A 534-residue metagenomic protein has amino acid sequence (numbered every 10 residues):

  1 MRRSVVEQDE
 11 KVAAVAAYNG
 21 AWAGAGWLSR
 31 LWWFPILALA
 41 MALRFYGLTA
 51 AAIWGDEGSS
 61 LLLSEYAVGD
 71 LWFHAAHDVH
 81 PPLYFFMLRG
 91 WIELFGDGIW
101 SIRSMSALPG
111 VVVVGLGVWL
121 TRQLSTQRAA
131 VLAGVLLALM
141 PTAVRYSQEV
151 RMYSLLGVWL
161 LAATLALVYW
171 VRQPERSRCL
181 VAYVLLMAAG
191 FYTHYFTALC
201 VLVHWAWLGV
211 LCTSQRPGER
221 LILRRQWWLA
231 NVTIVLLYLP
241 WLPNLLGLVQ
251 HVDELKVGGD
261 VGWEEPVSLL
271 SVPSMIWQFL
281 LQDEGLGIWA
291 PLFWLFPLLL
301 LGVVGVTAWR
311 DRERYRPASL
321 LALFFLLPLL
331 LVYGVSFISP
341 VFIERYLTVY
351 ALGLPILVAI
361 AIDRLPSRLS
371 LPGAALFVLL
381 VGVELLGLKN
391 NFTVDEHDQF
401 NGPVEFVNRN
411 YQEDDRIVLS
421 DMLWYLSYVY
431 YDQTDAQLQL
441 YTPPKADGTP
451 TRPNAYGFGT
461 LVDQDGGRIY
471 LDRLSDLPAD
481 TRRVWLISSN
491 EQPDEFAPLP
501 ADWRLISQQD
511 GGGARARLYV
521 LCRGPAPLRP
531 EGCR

Functional and structural regions predicted by a protein language model:
R2-D9: N-terminal intrinsically disordered, acidic low-complexity segments at the extreme N-terminus
A14-C533: Terminal, non-globular segments
